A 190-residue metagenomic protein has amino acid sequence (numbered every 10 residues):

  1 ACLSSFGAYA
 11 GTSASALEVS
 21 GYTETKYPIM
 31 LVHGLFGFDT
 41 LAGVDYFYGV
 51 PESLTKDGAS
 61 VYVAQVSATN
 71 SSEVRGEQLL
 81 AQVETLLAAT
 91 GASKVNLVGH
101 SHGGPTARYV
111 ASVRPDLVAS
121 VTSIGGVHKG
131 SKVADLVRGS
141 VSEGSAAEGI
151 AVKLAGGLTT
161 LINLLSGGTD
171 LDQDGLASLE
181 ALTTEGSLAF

Functional and structural regions predicted by a protein language model:
A1-S5: Bacterial N-terminal signal peptides
G7-A10, A16: Boundary at the C-terminal end of the N-terminal hydrophobic targeting segment
S13-A14, F36: Short secondary-structure boundary micro-motifs
A14-S15, T25: Generic N-terminal leader segments that precede the first folded domain
S20-V95, E143-A155: Active-site catalytic motif of lipid deacylating hydrolases and related acyltransferases
H33, E77-S187: Serine-dependent carboxylesterase/thioesterase catalytic core of lipase-like alpha/beta-hydrolase/SGNH enzymes
F190: Flexible glycine/serine/alanine-rich "lid" or loop that lines and gates the nucleotide-sugar donor pocket in diverse
